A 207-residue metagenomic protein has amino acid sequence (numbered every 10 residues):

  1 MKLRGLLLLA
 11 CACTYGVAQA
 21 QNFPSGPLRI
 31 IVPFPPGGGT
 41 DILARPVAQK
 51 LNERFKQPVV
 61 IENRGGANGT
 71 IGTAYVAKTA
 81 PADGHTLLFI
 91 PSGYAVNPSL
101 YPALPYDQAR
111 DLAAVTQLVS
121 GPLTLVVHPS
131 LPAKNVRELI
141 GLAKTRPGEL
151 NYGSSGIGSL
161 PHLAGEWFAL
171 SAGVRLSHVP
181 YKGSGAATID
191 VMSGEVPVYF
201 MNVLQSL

Functional and structural regions predicted by a protein language model:
Y15-A20: Sec/Tat signal peptide C-region and signal peptidase I cleavage site
G26-P35, V59-V60, T86-L87, A113 (+1 more regions): Short, well-ordered beta-strand elements
I30-L43, G65-N68, S154-L160: Extracytoplasmic "Venus flytrap"
T40-K56, H162-L170: Short, polar/charged alpha-helical segment
R64-G72, G121, G156, H178-I189 (+1 more regions): Short helix-initiation/N-cap motifs at beta->coil->alpha
K78-H85, S99-A186: Hinge/capping helix and adjacent helix->loop/strand transition within the periplasmic-binding protein
D83-I90, P197-M201: Paired acidic/hydrophobic, glycine-rich loop segments that form the ligand-binding mouth/hinge of periplasmic-binding
G93-A103, W167-S171, V198-L207: A ligand-binding cleft/hinge motif common to bilobed small-molecule-binding domains
